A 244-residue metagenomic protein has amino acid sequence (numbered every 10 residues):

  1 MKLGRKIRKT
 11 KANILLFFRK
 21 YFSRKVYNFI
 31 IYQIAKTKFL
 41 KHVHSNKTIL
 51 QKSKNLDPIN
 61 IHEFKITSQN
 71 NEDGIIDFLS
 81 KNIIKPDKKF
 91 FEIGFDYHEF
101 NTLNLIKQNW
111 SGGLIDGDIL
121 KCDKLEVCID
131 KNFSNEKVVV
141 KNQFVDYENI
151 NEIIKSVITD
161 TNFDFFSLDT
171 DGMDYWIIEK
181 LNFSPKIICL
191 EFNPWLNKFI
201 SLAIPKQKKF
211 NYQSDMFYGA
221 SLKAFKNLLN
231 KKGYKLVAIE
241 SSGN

Functional and structural regions predicted by a protein language model:
M1-I61: Membrane-proximal basic amphipathic "stem/tether" segments
G4, R8, K20, F29 (+5 more regions): Generic detection of long, well-ordered alpha-helical segments
G4, R8, L15, Y27 (+5 more regions): Generic detector of well-ordered alpha-helical segments enriched in charged/polar residues, highlighting helical
K11, F18, F22, V26 (+8 more regions): Generic secondary-structure transition motif, activating predominantly at the C-termini of alpha-helices
K11, Q69-D73, Y147, D174 (+1 more regions): A structural signal for well-ordered alpha-helical scaffolds and beta->alpha junctions
I14-F22, T48-I49, H62-E72, F163-W176: Charged, low-complexity, helix/coiled-coil-prone segments
N60-S156, D160, F165-L168, L196-N197: SAM cofactor-binding core of SAM-dependent methyltransferases, primarily the Rossmann-like beta-alpha-beta module
K89, N104, W110-S111, T161-F166 (+1 more regions): Conserved acidic-Pro-Pro-aromatic motif
